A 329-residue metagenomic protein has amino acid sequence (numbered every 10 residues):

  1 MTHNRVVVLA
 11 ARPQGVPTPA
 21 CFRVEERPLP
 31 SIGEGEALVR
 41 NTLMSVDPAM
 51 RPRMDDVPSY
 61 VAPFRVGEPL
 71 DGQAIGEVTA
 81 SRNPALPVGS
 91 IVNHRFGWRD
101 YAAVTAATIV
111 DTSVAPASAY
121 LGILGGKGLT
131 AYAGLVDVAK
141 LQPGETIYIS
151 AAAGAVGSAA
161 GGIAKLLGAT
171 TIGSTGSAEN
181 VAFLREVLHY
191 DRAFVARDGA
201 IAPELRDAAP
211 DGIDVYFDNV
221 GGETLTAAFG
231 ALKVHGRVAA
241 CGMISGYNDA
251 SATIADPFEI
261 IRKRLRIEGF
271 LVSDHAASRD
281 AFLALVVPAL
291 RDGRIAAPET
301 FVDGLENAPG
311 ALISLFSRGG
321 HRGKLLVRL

Functional and structural regions predicted by a protein language model:
T2, A277-L329: C-terminal hydrophobic helical "lid"/dimerization subdomain of Rossmann-like NAD(P)H-dependent oxidoreductases
L29-V46, M54-F96: Glycine-rich beta-strand-centered segment in the early N-terminal region that forms part of a ligand/cofactor-binding
L70-E77, P84-A151, A193: NAD(P)H dinucleotide-binding glycine-rich loop of Rossmann-like/cofactor-binding domains, especially the beta1-alpha1
R99-D100, G176-E186, A250-P257: Short, glycine/polar-rich helix-capping loops at beta-to-alpha or helix-loop-helix junctions that flank or form
K127-T130, A155-V156, E223-T224: Hydrophobic/small residue at the entry helix of a nucleotide-binding pocket
A151-A152, V220: NAD(P)H cofactor-binding loop motif with strongest signal on the N-terminal glycine-rich segment
K165-A227, S273: Adenosine-nucleotide cofactor-binding segment
E223-I295, L329: Glycine-rich phosphate-binding loop and adjacent beta-alpha segment of Rossmann(oid) nucleotide-cofactor-binding
